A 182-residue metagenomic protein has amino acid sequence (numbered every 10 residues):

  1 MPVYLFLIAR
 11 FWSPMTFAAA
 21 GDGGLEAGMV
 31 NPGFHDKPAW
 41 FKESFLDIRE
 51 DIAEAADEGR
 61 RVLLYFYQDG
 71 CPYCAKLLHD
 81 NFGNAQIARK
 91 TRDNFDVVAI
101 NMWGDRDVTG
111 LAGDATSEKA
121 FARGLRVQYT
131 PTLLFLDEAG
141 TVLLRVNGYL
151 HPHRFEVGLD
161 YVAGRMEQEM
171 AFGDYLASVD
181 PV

Functional and structural regions predicted by a protein language model:
F17-F41: N-proximal helix/coil linker or "cap" segments that precede and/or mark the start of modular domains
E43-V62: A short beta-strand-turn-helix
D57-P72, V97: Short active-site neighborhood of thiol/selenol oxidoreductases, capturing the structured segment around
A75-R92: Typically the conserved alpha-helix immediately C-terminal to a functionally engaged Cys/Sec in thioredoxin-like
I100-Q128: Structural alpha/beta surface segment adjacent to cysteine/selenocysteine redox centers across thiol/disulfide enzymes
R123-E169: Non-catalytic, surface beta->alpha helical segment in thiol-disulfide oxidoreductase systems
